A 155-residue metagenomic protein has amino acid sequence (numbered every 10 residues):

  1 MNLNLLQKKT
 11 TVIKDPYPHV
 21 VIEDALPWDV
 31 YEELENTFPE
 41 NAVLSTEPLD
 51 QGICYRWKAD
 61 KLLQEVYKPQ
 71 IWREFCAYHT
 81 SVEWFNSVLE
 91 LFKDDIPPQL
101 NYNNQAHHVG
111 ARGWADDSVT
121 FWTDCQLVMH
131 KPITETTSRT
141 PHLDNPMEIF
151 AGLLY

Functional and structural regions predicted by a protein language model:
M1-Y155: Fe(II)/2-oxoglutarate oxygenase catalytic core
